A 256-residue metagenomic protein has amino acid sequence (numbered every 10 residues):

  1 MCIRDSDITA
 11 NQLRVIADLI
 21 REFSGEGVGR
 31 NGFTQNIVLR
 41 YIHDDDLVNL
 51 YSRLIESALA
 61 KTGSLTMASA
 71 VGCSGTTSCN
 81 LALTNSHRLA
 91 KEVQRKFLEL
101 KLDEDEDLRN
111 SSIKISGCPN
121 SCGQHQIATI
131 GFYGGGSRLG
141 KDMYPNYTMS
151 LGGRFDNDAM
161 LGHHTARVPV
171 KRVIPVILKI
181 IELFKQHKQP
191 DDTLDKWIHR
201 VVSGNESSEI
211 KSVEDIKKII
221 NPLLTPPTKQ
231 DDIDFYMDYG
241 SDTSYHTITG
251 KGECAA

Functional and structural regions predicted by a protein language model:
R4-A256: Peripheral terminal and linker regions in Fe-S/redox and tRNA-modifying enzymes
